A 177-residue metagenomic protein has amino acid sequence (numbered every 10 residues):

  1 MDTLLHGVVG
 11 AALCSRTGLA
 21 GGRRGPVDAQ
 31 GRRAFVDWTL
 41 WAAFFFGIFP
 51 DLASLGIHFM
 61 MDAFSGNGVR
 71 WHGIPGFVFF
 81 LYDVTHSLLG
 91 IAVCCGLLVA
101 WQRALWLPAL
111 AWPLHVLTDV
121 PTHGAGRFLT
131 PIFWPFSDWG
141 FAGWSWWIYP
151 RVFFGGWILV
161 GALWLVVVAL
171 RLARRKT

Functional and structural regions predicted by a protein language model:
M1-T177: N-terminal membrane-targeting hydrophobic helices
